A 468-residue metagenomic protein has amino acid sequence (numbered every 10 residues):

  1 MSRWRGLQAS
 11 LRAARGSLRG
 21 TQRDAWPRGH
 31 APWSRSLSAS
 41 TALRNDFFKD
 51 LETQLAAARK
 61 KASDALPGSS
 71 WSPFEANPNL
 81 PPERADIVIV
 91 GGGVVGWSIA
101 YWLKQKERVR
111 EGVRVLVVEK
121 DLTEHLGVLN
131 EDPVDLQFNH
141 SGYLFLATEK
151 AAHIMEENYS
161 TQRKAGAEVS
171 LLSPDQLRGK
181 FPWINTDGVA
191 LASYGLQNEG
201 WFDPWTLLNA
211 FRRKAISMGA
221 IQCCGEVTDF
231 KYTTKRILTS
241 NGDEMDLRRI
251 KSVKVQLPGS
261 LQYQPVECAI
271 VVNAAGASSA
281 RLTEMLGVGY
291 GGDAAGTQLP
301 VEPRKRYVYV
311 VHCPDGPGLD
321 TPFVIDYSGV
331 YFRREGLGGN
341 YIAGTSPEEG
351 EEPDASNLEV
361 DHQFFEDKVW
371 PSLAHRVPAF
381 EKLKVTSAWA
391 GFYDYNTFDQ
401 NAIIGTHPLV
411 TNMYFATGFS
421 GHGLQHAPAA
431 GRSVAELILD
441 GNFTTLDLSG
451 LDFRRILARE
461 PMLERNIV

Functional and structural regions predicted by a protein language model:
S2-R12, A39-K61, A65-G68, S72-P81 (+1 more regions): C-terminal lid/capping helical subdomain adjacent to the catalytic/cofactor pocket in oxidative enzymes
P78-V95, L116: Beta1/beta-strand and adjacent pyrophosphate-binding region of the FAD-binding site in flavoprotein oxidoreductases
K104-H125: Glycine-rich FAD pyrophosphate-binding loop
T123-K180, G329-V330: Dinucleotide-binding Rossmann-like beta1-alpha1 core, especially the glycine-rich loop that anchors the ADP
V134-D135, G296-P300, H312-N412: Active-site lid/adjacent beta-loop-alpha segment flanking the redox-cofactor pocket in flavoenzymes
R163, D175-G179, W201, R304 (+3 more regions): Flavin (FAD/FMN) cofactor-binding core of flavoprotein oxidoreductases
Y194-I270, A274, S278: Helical element adjacent to the flavin cofactor pocket in flavoenzyme catalytic cores
Q256-T321: Central helical "cap/lid" subdomain
